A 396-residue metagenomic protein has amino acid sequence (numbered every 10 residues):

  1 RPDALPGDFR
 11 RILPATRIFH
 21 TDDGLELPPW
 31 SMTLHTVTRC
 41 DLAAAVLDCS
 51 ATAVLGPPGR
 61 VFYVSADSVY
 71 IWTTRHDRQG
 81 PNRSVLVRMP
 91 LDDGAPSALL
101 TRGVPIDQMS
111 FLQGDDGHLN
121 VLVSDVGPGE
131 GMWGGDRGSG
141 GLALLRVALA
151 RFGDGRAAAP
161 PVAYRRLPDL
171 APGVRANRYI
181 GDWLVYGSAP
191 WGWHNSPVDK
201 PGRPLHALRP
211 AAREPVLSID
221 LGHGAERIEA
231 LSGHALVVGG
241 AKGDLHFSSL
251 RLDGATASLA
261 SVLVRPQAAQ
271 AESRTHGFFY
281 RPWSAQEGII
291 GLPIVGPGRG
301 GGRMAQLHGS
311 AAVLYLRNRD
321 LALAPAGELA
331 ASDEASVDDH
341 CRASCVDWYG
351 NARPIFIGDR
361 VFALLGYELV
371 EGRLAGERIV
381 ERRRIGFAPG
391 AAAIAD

Functional and structural regions predicted by a protein language model:
R1-D396: Beta-sheet-rich non-transmembrane sensory/scaffold domains
